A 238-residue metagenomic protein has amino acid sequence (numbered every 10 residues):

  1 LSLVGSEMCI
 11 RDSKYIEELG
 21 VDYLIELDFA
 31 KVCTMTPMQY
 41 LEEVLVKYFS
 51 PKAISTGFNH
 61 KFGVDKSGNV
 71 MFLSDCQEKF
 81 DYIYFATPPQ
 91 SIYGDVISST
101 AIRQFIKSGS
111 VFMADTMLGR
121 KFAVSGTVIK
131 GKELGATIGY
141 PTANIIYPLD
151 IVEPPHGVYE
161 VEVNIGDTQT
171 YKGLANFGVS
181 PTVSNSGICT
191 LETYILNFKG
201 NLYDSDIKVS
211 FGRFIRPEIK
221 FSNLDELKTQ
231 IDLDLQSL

Functional and structural regions predicted by a protein language model:
S2-I10: Short, small-residue-biased leader/transition segments that mark boundaries at the very start of proteins
V4-G5, L19-G20, F80: Short, structured coil segments at secondary-structure junctions
Y15, D22-D28: Short, well-structured secondary-structure segments
I16, I54, A114, V161 (+1 more regions): Residue-level signal for inorganic ion chemistry
F29-M117: Contiguous mid-protein beta-loop-alpha structural module that forms a pocket-lining wall or clamp of enzyme active
Q77-G178: Glycine-rich, Lys/Arg-enriched anion-binding loops that position phosphate/diphosphate groups for phosphoryl
G131-L238: Phosphate/ribose-recognition catalytic cores of enzymes acting on nucleotide-derived substrates
